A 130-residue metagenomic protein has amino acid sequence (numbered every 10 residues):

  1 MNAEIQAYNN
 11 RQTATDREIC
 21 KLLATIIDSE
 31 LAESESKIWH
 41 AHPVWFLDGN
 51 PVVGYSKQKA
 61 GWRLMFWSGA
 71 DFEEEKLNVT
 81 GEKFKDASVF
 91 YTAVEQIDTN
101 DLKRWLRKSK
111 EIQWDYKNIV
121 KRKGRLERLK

Functional and structural regions predicted by a protein language model:
M1-K130: Charge-dense, helix-prone N-terminal extensions
